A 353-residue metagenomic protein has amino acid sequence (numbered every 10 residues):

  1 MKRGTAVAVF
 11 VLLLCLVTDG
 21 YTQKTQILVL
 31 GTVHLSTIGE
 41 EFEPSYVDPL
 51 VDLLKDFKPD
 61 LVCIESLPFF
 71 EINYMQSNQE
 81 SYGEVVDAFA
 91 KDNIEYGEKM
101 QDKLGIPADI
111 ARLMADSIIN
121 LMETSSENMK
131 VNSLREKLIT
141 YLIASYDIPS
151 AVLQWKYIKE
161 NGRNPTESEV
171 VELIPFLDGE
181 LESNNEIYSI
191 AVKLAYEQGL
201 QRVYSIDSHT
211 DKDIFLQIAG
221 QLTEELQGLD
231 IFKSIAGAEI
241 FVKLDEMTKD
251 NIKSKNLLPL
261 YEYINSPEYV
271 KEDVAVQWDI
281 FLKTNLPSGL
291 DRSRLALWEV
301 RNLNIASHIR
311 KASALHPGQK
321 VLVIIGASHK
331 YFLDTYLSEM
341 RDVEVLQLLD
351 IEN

Functional and structural regions predicted by a protein language model:
M1-Q26: Bacterial Sec-dependent N-terminal signal peptides
G31, D245-N353: A cross-kingdom marker for long, charged
V33-P44: Acidic/histidine-rich helix-loop elements that form or flank divalent-metal/phosphate-binding sites at the catalytic
I38-E40, F70-Q76, D213-L216, Y331-D334: Extracytoplasmic/secreted cell-surface and envelope-processing proteins
S45-K55, F69-Q79: Membrane-embedded segments
K58-I64: Proline-aspartate-enriched helix->loop->beta-strand connector
M75-N184, I218, L222: Non-catalytic, alpha-helical, charged scaffold/linker segments that couple or flank catalytic or architectural cores
Y146-L286: Extended, H/D-rich, highly charged conserved domains that either
